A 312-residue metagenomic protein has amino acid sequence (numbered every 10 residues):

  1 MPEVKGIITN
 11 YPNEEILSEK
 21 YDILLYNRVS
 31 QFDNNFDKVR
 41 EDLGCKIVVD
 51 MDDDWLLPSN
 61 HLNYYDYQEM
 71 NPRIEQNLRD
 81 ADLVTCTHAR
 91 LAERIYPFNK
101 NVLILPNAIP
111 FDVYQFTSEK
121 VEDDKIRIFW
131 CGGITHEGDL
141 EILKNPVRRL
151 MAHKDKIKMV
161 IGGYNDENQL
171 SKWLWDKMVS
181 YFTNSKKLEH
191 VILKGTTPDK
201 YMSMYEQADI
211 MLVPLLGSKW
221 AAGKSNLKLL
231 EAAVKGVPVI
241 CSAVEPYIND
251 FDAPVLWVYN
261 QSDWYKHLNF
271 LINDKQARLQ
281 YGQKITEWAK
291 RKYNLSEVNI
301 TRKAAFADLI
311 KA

Functional and structural regions predicted by a protein language model:
M1-K5, P110-F116, V121-Q207: Conserved catalytic-core segment of nucleotide-activated headgroup transferases in glycan assembly
L24-L25, D80-H88, L103: A short beta-strand/loop micro-motif in the catalytic core of glycosyltransferases that engages the nucleotide-sugar
R40-P58: Active-site proximal beta-strand in glycosyltransferases
Y65-V84, P97: Membrane-proximal helix-turn-helix segments that form the acceptor-binding/catalytic region of lipid-linked
R90, A108: Carbohydrate-associated surface elements
G138, G195-V234, I240-N249: Nucleotide-sugar-dependent
D252-S262, N269-Q276: Conserved acidic donor-binding segment of nucleotide-sugar-dependent glycosyltransferases
Q276-A307: A charged, aromatic-enriched C-terminal amphipathic alpha-helix characteristic of glycosyltransferases across folds
